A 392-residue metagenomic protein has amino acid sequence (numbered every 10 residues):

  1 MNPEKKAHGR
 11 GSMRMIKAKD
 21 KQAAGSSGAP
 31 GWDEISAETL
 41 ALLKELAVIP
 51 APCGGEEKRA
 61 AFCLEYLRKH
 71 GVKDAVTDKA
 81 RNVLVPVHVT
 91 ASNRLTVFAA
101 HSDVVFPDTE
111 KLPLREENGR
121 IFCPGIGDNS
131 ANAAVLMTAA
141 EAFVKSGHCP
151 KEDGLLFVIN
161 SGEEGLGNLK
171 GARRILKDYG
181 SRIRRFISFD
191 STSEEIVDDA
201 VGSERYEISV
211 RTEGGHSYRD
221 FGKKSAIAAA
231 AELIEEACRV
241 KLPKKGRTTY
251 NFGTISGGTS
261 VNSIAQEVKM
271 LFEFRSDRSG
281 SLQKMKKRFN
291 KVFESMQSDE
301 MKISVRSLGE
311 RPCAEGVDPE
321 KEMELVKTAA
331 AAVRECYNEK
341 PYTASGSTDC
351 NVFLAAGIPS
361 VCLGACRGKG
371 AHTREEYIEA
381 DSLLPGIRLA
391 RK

Functional and structural regions predicted by a protein language model:
E4-F122: Acidic/His- and Gly-rich active-site-bordering loop/insert found across diverse amide/peptide-bond hydrolases
M15-S27, E34, L43, D74 (+1 more regions): Metal-dependent amide/peptide-bond hydrolase catalytic core, centered on the "pita-bread" metallohydrolase fold
A99-H101, V158-N160, F186-D190, S209-R211 (+1 more regions): Short beta-strand segments
S102-E116, I183, D198-S209, V361: Acidic-glycine-rich active-site phosphate/pyrophosphate-binding loop
L112-C123, R211-G214, C336, G368-A371: Glycine/charged-rich beta-loop-alpha catalytic/anionic-binding loops adjacent to active sites
N118-G127, G214-R219, G258, K340 (+1 more regions): A short glycine/serine-rich beta->alpha loop
G125, N129-R205, P243, E273: Acidic/histidine-rich catalytic neighborhood of metal-dependent amide-processing enzymes
